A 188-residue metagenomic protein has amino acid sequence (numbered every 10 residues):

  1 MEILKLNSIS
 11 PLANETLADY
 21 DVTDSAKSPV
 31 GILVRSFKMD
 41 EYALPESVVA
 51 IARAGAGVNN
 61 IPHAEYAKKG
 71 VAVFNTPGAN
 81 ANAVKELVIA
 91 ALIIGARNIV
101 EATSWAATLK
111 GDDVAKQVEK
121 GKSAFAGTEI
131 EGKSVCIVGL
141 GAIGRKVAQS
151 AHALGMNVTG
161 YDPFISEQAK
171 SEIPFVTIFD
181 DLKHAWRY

Functional and structural regions predicted by a protein language model:
M1-T76, R187: An N-terminal-biased, well-structured beta-alpha scaffold segment characteristic of Rossmann-like dinucleotide-binding
A18, K120-Y188: Rossmann-like dinucleotide/phosphate-binding beta-alpha-beta segment
G31, L87-A91, H184: Alpha-helical elements of Rossmann-like donor-binding domains used by nucleotide-donor carbohydrate transfer enzymes
I32, N60-A64, A83-L87, K170-S171: Short, charged, surface-exposed secondary-structure boundary motifs
K68, A90, I94, Q149 (+1 more regions): Short, well-ordered alpha-helices that flank and scaffold nucleotide-derived cofactor binding pockets
A72, I94, N157: Residue-level detector of anion-binding/catalytic polar loops
A72-G78, F175, F179: Short beta-strand elements at the ligand-binding edges of bilobed clamshell
P77-S134: Phosphate-binding beta-alpha-beta segment of Rossmann-like dinucleotide-binding domains, i.e., the NAD(P)
